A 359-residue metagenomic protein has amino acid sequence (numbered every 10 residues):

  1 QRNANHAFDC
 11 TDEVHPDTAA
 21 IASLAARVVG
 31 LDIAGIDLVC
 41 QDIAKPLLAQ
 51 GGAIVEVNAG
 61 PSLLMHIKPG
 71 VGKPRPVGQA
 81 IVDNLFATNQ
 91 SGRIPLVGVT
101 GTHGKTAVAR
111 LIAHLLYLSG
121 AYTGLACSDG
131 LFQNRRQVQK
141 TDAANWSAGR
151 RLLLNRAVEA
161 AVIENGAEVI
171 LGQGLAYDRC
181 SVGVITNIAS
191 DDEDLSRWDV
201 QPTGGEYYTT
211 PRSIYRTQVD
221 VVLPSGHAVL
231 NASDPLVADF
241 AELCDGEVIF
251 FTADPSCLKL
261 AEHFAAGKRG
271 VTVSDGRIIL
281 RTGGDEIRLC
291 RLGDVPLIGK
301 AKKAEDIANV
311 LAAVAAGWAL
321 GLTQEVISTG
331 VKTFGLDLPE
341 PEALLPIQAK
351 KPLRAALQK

Functional and structural regions predicted by a protein language model:
Q1-T100: ATP-dependent carboxylate activation and anion-phosphoryl transfer catalytic cores that bind Mg-ATP to form
I21, A107, L111, A308-A315: Short amphipathic alpha-helical face segments that pack within enzyme cores and frequently flank/anchor catalytic
V28, R197-R212, G226, G246-Q358: Adenine nucleotide phosphate-binding catalytic loops in nucleotide-utilizing enzymes
I36, T123-C127, A161-N165, V229-N231 (+3 more regions): General beta-strand structural signal in soluble alpha/beta enzymes
Q50-G51, S91-P95, L118-T123, R156-E159 (+6 more regions): Short coil/turn connectors at secondary-structure junctions
D83, H114-L118, L154, E242 (+1 more regions): Short, well-ordered alpha-helices that flank and scaffold nucleotide-derived cofactor binding pockets
T88-N134, P352: Walker A (P-loop) phosphate-binding motif
Q137-A261, D294-K300: Flexible active-site lid/hinge loop adjacent to a nucleotide/diphosphate and Mg2+-phosphate binding pocket
